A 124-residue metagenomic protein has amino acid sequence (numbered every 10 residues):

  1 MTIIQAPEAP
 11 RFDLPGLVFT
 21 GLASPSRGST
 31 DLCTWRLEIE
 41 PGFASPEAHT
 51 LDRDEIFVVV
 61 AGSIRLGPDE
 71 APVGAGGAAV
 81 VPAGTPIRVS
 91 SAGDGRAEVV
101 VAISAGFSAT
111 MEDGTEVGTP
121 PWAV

Functional and structural regions predicted by a protein language model:
M1-D31, T115-V124: A short, N-terminal "cap"/entry segment at the start of jelly-roll beta-barrel domains of the cupin/DSBH fold
T20, C33-L51: Conserved short histidine dyad/triad with adjacent acidic residue
R27-D31, I39-A44, S63, A105-S108: Short, charged/polar surface micro-motifs in flexible loops or helix N-caps
T34-R36, I56, V80, D94-M111: A short hydrophobic beta-strand segment most commonly corresponding to one strand of the jelly-roll/cupin
D52-I64: Glycine- and acidic-residue-biased ligand/ion/polar-headgroup-sensing regions
D54, A71, I87: Glycine-centered loop/turn positions within well-structured domains that cap or flank conserved ligand/cofactor-binding
D69-G84: Short acidic-glycine-tyrosine-enriched beta hairpin
V89-A92: Asparagine-centered strand-capping/turn motif at beta-strand->loop junctions
